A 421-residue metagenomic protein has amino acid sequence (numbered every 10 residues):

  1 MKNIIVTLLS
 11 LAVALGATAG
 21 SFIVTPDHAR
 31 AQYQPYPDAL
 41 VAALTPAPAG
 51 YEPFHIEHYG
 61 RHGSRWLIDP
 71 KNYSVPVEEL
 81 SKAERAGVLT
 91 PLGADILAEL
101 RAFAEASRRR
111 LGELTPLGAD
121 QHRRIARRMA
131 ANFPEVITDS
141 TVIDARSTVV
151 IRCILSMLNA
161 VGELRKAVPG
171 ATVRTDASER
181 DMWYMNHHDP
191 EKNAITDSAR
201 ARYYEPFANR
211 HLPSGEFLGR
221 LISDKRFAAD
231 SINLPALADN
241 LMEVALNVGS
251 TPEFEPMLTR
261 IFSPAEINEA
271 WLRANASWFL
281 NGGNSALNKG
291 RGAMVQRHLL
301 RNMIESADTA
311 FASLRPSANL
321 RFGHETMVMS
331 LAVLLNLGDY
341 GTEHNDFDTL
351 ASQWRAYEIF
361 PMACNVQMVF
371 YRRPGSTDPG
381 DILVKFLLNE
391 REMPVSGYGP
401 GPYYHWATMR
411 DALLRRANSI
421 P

Functional and structural regions predicted by a protein language model:
M1-F22: Bacterial Sec-dependent N-terminal signal peptides
G20-D144, T148-N319, G323-P421: Signature for phosphate-centric chemistry
